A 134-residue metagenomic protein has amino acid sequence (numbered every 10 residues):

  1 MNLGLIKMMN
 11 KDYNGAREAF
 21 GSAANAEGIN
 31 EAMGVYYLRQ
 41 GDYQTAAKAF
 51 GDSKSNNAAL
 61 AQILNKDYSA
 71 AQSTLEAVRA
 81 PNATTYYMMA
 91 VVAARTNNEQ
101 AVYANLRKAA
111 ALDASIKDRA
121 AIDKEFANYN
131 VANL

Functional and structural regions predicted by a protein language model:
N2, A32, N57, M88 (+1 more regions): Canonical tetratricopeptide repeat
L5, V35, A59-L60, V91: Residue-level recognition of tetratricopeptide repeat
G28-A32, S53, L60, T84 (+1 more regions): Start-of-helix register in tetratricopeptide repeats
Y103-L134: Terminal, low-structured helical/coil segments at or just beyond the last alpha-helical repeat
